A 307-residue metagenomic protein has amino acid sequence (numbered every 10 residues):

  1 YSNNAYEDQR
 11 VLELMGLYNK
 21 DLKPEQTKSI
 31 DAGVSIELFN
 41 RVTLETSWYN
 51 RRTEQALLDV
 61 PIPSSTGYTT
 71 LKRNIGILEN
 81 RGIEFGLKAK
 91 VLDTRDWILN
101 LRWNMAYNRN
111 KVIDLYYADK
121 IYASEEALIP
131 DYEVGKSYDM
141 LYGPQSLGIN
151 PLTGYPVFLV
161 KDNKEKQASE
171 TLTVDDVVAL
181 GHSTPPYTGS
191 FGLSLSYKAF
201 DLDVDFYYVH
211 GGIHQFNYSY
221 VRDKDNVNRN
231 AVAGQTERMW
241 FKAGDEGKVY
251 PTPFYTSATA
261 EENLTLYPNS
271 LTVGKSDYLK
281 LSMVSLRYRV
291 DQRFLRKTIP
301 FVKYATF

Functional and structural regions predicted by a protein language model:
Y1, A56-V60, S64, Y107-E125 (+2 more regions): Outer-membrane beta-barrel and related beta-rich outer-membrane complex signature in Gram-negative bacteria
Y1-E25, S47-L78: Solvent-exposed loop/turn elements at secondary-structure boundaries
Y6-M15, V60-T70, K166-D175, S257-S270: Flexible, solvent-exposed coil segments and beta strand-coil junctions, predominantly the extracellular/periplasmic
A32, L44, L99-L101, F191 (+4 more regions): Transmembrane beta-strands of outer-membrane beta-barrel proteins
N40-L44, I83, T94-R95, A199-V204 (+1 more regions): Repeated loop/turn-to-beta-strand initiation elements of outer-membrane beta-barrel proteins
W48-E54, A89-V91, M105-K111, Y197-A199 (+3 more regions): Transmembrane beta-strands of outer-membrane beta-barrel pores
R73, E79, L92-S183, D223: Conserved small-residue
V209-F301, A305: Extracytoplasmic gating/loop element in the C-terminal half of outer-membrane beta-barrel translocons and assembly
